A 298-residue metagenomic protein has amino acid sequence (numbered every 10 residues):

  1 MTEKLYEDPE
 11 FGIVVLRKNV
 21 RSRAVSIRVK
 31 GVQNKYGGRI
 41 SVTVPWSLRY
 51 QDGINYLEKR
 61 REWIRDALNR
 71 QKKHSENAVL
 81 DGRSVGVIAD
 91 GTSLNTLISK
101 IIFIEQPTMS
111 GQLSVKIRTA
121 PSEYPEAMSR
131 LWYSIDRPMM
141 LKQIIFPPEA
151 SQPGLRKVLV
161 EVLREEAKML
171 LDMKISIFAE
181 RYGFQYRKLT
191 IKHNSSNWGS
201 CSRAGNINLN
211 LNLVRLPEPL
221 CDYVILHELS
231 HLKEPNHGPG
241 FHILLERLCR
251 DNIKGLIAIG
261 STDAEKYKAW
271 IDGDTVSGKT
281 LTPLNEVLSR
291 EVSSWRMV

Functional and structural regions predicted by a protein language model:
M1-Y223, L232-V298: Active-site-proximal or metal-binding-adjacent scaffold patches in catalytic folds
E228: Walker B catalytic acidic pair
